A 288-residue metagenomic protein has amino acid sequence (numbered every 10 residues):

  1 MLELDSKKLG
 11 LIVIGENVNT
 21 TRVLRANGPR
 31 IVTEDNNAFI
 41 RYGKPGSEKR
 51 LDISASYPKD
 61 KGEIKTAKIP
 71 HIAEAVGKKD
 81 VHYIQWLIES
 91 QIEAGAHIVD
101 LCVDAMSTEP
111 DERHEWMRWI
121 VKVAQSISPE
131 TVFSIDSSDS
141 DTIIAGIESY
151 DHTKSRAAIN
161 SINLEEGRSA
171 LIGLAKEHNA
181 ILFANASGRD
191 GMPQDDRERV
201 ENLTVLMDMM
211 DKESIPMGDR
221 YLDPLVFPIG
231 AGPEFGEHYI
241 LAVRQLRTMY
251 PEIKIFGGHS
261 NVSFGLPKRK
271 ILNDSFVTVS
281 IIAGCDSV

Functional and structural regions predicted by a protein language model:
M1-Y221, F227-V288: Domain-level signal for soluble alpha/beta catalytic cores
